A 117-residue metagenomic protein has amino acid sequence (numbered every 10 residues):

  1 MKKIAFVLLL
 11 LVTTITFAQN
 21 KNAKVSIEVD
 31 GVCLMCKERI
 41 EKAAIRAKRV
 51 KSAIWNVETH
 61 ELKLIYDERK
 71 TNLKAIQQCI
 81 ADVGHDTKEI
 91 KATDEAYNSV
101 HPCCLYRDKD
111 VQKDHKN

Functional and structural regions predicted by a protein language model:
M1-A23: Bacterial Sec-dependent N-terminal signal peptides
V12, I27-D30, Y97-N98: Processing junctions and N-termini across compartments
S26-I54, E58-E61: N-terminal targeting signals for Sec/Tat export/insertion, comprising classic cleavable signal peptides
R39-A43, A75-V83: Short amphipathic alpha-helices in soluble, non-transmembrane regions that often serve as interface/regulatory elements
V57-I65, E95-H101: Surface-exposed aromatic
D67-L73: Helix N-cap motif at beta-to-alpha junctions
G84-A96: Conserved short beta-strand edge segments in small beta-sheet-based binding/regulatory domains
Y97-N117: Short, low-order "capping/linker" segments at domain edges
